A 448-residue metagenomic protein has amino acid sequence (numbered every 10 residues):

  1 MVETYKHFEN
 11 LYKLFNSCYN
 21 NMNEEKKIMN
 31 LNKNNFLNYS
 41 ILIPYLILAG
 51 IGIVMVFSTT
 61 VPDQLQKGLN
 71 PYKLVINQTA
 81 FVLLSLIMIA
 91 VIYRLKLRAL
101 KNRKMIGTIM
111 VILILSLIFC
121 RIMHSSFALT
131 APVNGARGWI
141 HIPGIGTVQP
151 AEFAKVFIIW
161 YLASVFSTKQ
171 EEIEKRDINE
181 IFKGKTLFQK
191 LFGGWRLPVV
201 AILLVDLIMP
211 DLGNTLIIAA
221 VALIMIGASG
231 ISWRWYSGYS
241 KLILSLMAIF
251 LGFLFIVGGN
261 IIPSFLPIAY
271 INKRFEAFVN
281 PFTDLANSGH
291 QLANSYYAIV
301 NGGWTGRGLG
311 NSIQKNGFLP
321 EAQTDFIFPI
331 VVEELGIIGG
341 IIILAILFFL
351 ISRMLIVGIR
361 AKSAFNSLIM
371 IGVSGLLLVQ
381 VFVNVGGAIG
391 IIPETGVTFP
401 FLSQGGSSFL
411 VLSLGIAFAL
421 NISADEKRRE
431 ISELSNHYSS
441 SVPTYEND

Functional and structural regions predicted by a protein language model:
H7-Y19, L434-D448: Long, low-complexity, intrinsically disordered cytosolic termini of multi-pass membrane proteins
K26, N30-N35, Y39, M55 (+9 more regions): Membrane-helix boundary/helix-loop-helix interface segments in multi-pass membrane proteins
A80-M88, E334-M354: Hydrophobic alpha-helical transmembrane segments
Y93-I106, I173, W233-Y239, V357-F365: Interfacial helix-loop-helix linkers and transmembrane-helix boundary segments in multi-pass membrane proteins
M105-V111, W195-D206, L212-P263: Hydrophobic alpha-helical segments of polytopic membrane proteins
V133, G238-I337: Hydrophobic, glycine- and aromatic-enriched re-entrant/interface helices and adjoining loop segments
L216, V221-W235, I313-G336, T398-L410: Interfacial segments of multi-pass membrane proteins
I356-T395, L402: Loop-to-helix entry and N-terminal half of a specific, functionally important transmembrane alpha helix in multi-pass
